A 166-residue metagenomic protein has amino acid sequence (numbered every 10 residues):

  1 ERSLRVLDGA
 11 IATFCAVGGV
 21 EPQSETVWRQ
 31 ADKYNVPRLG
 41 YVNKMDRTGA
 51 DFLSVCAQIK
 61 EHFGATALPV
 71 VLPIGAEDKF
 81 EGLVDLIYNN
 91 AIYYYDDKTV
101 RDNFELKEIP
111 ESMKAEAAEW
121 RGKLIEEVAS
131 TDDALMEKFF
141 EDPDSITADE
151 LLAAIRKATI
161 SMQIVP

Functional and structural regions predicted by a protein language model:
E1-V17: Inter-motif core of Ras-like GTPase G domains
C15-P166: P-loop NTPase catalytic nucleotide-binding module
